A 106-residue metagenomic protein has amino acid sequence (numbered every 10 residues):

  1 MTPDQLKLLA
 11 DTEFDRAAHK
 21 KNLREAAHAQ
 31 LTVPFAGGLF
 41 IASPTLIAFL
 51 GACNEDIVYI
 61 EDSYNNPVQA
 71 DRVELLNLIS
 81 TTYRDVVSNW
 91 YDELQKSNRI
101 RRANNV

Functional and structural regions predicted by a protein language model:
M1-V106: A preference for well-ordered globular domain cores that mediate specific macromolecular interactions or catalysis
